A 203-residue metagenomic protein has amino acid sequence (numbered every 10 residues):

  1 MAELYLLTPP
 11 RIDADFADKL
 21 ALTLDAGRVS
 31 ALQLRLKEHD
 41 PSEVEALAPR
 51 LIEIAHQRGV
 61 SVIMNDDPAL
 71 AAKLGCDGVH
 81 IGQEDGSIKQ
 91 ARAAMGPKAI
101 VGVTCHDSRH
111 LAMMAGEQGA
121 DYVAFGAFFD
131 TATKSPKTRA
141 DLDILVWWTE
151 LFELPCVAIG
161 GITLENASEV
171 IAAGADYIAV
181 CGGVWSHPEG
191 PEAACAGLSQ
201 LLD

Functional and structural regions predicted by a protein language model:
M1-G86, A93-D121, W147, E153-L154 (+2 more regions): Conserved N-terminal beta1-alpha1 strand-loop-helix module at the mouth
Q83-K89, F128-F152: Flexible, gly/pro- and Lys/Arg-enriched active-site loops
F125, V157-I162, V180-G182: Glycine-rich beta-strand-to-loop/alpha-helix junction loops that act as flexible
A127, A167-S168, A173: Mobile beta-alpha loop/short-helix "lid" or hinge segments that flank ligand
A173, Y177-V180: C-terminal binding/interaction regions
